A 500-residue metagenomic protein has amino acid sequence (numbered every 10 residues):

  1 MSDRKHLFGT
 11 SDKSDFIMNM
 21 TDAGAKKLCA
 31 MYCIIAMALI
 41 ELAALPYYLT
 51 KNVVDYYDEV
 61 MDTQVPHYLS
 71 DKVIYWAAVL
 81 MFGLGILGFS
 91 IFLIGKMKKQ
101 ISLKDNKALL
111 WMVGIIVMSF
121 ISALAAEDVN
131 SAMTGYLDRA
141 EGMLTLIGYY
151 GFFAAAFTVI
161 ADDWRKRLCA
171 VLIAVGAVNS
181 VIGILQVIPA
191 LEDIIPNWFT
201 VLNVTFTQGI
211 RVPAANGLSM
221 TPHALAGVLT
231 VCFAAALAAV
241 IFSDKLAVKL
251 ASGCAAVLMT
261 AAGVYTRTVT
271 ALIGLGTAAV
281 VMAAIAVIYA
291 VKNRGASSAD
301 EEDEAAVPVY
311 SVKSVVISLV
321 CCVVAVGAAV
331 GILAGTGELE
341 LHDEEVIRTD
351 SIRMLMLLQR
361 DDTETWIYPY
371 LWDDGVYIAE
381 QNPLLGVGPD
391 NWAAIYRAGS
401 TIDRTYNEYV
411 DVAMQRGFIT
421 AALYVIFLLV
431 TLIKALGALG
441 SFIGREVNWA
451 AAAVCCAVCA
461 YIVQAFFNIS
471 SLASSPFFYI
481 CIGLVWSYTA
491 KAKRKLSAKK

Functional and structural regions predicted by a protein language model:
D3-D12, T21-A44, V79-F92, G114-L124 (+6 more regions): Alpha-helical transmembrane segments of multi-pass inner-membrane proteins
I35-D55, D62-Q64, F82-I147: N-terminal hydrophobic segments of proteins, predominantly signal-anchor/transmembrane helices of inner/organellar
V54-A78, V129-A161, L339-V346: Alpha-helical transmembrane segments and their immediate interhelical/interface regions in integral membrane proteins
V54-K72, S131, V204-S219, W366 (+3 more regions): Juxtamembrane membrane-water interface segments that cap and precede transmembrane helices
S131-L137, V264-V269, A465-L472: Membrane-interface helix caps and helix-loop-helix hairpins in membrane proteins
L191, H342, I347, I352-D403 (+2 more regions): TM-adjacent membrane-interface loops and short helices in multi-pass inner/ER membrane proteins
A214-A215, G295-S298, E304-V307, V326-D373: Flexible juxtamembrane loops connecting transmembrane helices in multi-pass membrane enzymes that build or modify
A290-G295, T489-K499: Membrane-interface capping segments at transmembrane-helix boundaries
